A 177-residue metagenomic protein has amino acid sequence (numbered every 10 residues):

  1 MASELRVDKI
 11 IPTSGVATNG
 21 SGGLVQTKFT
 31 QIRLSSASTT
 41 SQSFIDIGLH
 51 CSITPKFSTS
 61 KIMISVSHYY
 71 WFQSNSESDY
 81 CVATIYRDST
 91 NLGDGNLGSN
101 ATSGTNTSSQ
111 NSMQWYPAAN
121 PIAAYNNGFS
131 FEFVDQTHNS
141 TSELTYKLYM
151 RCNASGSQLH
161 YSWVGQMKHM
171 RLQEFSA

Functional and structural regions predicted by a protein language model:
A2-S38, A177: Glycine-rich, low-complexity segments
T30-Q31, S36-T39, S43, P55-E143 (+1 more regions): Terminal beta-strand-rich extracellular "head" domains that mediate receptor/glycan or other ligand binding
I45-I47: Short, solvent-exposed loop/turn segments enriched in Ser/Thr/Gly
L49-C51: Extended, low-complexity regulatory regions
